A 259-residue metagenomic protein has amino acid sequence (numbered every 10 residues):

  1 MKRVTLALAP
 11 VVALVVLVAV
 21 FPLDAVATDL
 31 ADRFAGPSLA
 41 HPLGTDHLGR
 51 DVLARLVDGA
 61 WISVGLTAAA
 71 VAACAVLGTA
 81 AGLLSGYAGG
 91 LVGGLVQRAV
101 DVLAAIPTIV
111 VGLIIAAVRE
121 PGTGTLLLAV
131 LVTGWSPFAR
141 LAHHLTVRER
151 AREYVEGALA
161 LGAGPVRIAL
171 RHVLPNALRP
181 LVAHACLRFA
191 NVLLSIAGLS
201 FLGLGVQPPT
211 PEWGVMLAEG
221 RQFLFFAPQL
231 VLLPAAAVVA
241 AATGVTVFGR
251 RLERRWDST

Functional and structural regions predicted by a protein language model:
M1-A27: N-terminal signal-anchor/first transmembrane alpha helix
V18-F21, L66-D101, L113: Transmembrane-helix boundary motif in ABC transporter permease subunits
T28-V71, M216-L233: Periplasmic/extracellular loop-to-transmembrane helix junction in inner-membrane transport proteins
P42, D46, Y87, V96-E149 (+1 more regions): Generic hydrophobic transmembrane alpha-helix motif, especially the helices
A54-T67, A117-P137, V182, Q229-A235: Loop-to-helix entry region at the N-terminal start of transmembrane alpha-helices in multi-pass membrane transporters
L113, G122, L126-L127, L131 (+1 more regions): Non-cytoplasmic
T123, T133, R179, C186-L187 (+1 more regions): C-terminal transmembrane helix and the adjacent membrane-cytosol boundary/short C-terminal tail of inner/organellar
